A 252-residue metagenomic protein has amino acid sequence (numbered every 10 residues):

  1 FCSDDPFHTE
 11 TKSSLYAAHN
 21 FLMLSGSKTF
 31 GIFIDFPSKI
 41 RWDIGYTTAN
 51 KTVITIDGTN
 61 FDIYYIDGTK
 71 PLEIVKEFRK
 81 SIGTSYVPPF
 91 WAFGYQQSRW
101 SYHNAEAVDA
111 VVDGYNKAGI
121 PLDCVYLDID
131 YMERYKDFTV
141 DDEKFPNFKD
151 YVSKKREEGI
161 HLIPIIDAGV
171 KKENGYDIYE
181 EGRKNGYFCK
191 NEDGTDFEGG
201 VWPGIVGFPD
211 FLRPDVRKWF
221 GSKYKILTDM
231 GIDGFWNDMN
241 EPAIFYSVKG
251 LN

Functional and structural regions predicted by a protein language model:
F1-P89, R99-W100, A105, V112-K117: Catalytic and substrate-binding clefts that recognize carbohydrates or anionic sugar/phosphate headgroups
A17, S81, A107-D130, Y151 (+1 more regions): Catalytic domains of carbohydrate-active enzymes, especially glycoside hydrolases
A17-H19, K28-F30, T52, T59-D62 (+7 more regions): Structural beta-strand/beta-sheet cores of well-ordered domains, especially the beta-sheet scaffolds that support
S25, F33-F36, I44, D67 (+4 more regions): Glycine-rich, histidine-containing beta strand-loop boundary motifs that form or position
E73, E106-A107, D150, D215: An acidic, carboxylate-rich microenvironment
S81-S98, T195-F208: N-terminal small/glycine-rich loop or linker at the start of catalytic domains across soluble metabolic enzymes
H103-A118, V216-I226: Short, acidic/polar
P121-N252: Aromatic- and carboxylate-enriched substrate-binding clefts and catalytic-loop regions of carbohydrate-active enzymes
